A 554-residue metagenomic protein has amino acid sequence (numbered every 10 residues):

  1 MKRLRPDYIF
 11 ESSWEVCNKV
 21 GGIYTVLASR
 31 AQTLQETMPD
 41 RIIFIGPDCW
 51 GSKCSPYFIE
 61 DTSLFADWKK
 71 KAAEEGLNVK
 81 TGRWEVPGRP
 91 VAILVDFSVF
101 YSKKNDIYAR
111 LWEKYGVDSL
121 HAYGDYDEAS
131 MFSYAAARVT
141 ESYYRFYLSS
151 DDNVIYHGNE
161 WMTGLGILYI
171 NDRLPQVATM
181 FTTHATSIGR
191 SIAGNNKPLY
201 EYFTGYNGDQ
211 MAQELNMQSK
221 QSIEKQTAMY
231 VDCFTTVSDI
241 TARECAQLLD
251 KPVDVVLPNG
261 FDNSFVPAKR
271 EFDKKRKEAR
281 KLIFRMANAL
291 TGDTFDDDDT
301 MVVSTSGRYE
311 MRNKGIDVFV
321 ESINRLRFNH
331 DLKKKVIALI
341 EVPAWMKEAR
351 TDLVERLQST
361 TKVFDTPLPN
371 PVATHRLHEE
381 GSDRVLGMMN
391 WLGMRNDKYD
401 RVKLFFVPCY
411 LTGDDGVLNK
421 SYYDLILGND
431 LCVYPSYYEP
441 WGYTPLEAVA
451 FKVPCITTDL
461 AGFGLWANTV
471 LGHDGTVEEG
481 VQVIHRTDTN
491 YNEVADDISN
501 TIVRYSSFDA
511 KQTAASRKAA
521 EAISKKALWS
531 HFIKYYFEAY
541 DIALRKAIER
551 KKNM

Functional and structural regions predicted by a protein language model:
M1-M554: Catalytic cores of nucleotide-sugar-dependent glycosyltransferases that transfer UDP/GDP/TDP-activated
